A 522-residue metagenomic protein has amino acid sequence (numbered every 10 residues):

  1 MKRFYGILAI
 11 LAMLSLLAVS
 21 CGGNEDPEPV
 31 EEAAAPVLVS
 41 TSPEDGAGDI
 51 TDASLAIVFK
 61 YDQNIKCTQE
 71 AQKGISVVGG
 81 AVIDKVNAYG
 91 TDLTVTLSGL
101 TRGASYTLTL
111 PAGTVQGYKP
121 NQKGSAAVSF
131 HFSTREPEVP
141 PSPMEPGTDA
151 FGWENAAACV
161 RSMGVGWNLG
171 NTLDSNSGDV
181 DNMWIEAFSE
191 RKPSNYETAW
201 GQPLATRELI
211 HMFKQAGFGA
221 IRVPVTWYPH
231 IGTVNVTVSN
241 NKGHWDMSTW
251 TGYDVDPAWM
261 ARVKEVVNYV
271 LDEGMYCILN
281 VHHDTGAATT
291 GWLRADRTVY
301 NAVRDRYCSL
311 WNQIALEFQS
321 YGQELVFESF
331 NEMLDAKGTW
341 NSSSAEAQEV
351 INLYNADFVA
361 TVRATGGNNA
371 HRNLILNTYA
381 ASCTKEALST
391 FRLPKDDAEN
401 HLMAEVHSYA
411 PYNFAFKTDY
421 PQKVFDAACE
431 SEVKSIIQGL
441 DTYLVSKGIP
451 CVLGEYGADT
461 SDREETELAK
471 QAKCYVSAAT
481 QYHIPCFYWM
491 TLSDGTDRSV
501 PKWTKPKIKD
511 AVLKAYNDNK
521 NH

Functional and structural regions predicted by a protein language model:
L17-S20: C-terminal motif of bacterial Sec signal peptides marking the signal peptidase cleavage site
P29-D45, A112-E138: Acidic, Ser/Thr/Gly/Pro-rich low-complexity segments and short DxT(G/T)-type signature motifs
A47-A53: Short, solvent-exposed loop/linker segments at the N-terminal edge of repeated beta-sheet extracellular domains
A53-V86, G113-Q116: Short, surface-exposed alpha-helix to beta-strand junction/turn motifs within ectodomains of secreted and cell-envelope
E138-A220, V234-G243: N-terminal carbohydrate-binding accessory modules
D149, W200-A220, I231, V238-H283 (+2 more regions): An active-site-proximal structural segment forming one wall of the substrate-binding cleft that immediately precedes
N301-Y420, A427, Q438-D459, Q481-I484: Active-site region of glycoside hydrolase catalytic domains
V433-D510: Substrate-binding cleft of secreted/luminal carbohydrate-active enzymes
